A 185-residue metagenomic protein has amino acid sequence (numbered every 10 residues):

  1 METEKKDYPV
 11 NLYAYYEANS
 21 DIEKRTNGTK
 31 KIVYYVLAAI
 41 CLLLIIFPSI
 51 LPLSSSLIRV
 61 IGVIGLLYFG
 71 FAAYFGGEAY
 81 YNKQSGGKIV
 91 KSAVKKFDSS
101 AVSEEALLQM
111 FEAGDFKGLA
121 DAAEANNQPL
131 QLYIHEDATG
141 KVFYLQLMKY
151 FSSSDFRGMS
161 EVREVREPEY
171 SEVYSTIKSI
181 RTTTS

Functional and structural regions predicted by a protein language model:
M1-T29: Cytosolic juxtamembrane N-terminal segments of multi-pass membrane proteins
T3-A14, E78-G140: Cytosolic juxtamembrane segments of membrane proteins
T29-A38: Select subsegments of transmembrane alpha-helices in polytopic membrane proteins, especially boundary-proximal
V33, S49-Y68: Hydrophobic alpha-helical transmembrane segments
A38-I46: Hydrophobic, membrane-inserted alpha-helices
I45-P52, Y80: Transmembrane helix-loop junctions and nearby membrane-interface residues
V63-K83: Transmembrane alpha-helices and immediately adjacent membrane-cytoplasm interface residues in multi-pass integral
E136-S185: A membrane-cytosol interface segment of integral membrane proteins
